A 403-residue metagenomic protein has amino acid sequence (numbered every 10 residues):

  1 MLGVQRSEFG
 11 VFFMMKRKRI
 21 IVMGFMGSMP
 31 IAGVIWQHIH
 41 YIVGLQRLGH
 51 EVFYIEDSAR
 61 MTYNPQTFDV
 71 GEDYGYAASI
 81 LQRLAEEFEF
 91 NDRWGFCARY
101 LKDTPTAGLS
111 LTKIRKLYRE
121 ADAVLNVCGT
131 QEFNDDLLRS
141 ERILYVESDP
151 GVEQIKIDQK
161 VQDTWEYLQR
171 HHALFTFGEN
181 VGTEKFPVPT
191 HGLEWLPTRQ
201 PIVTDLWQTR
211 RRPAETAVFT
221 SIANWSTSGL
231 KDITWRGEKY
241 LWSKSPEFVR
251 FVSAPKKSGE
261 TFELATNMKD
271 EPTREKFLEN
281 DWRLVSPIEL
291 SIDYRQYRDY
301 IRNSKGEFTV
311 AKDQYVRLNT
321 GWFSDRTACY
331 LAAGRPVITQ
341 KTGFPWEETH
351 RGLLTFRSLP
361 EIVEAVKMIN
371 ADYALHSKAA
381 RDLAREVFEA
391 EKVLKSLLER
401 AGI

Functional and structural regions predicted by a protein language model:
M1-F12: Short, basic, low-complexity termini and linkers enriched in Ser/Thr/Gly/Pro that act as targeting/leader peptides
K16-I20: Extreme N-terminal starter segment of soluble prokaryotic enzymes
I21-L48, V52-K185, S291-Q296, Y300 (+1 more regions): Extended catalytic core of nucleotide-activated donor transferases of GT-like folds
G24-G27, A32-I35, I39-H40, Q46-M61 (+4 more regions): Catalytic binding pocket for nucleotide-activated donors in carbohydrate/polymer assembly enzymes
I55-R60, W94-L101, E260-P272, K341-T342: Acidic carboxylate-rich catalytic motifs and surrounding loops in phosphoryl-/glycosyl-chemistry enzymes
C128-F133, G178-V181, N267-T273, T339-F344: Short, polar loop motifs at secondary-structure junctions
D136-S148, T190-Q208, A333-R335: P-loop/Walker A phosphate-binding loop and immediately adjacent motor/lid segment at beta-alpha junctions
G182-G306, K312-Q314: Conserved catalytic-core segment of nucleotide-activated headgroup transferases in glycan assembly
